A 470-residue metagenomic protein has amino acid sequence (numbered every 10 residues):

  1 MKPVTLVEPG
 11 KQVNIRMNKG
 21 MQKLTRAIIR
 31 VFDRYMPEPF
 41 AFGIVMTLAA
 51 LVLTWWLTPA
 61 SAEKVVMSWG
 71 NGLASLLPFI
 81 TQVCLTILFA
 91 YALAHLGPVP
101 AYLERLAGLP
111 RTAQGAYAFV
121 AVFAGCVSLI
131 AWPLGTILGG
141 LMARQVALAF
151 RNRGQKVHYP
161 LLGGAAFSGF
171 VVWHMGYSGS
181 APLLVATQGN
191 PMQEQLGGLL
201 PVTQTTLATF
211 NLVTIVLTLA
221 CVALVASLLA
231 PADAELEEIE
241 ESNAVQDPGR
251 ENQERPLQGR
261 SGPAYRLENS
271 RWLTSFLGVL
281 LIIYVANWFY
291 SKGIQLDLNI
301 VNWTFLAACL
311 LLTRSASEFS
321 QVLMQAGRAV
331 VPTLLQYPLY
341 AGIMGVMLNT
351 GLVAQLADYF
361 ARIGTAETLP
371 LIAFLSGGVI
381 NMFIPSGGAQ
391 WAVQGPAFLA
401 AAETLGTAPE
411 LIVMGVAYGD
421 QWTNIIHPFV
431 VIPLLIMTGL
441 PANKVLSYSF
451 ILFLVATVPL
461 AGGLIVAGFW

Functional and structural regions predicted by a protein language model:
M1-L85, L207-A220, L224-Q336, I451-T457 (+1 more regions): Hydrophobic transmembrane alpha-helices of multi-pass small-molecule transporters
L24-I28, K64-W69, A94-P110, Q145-K156 (+3 more regions): Flexible loop linkers connecting adjacent transmembrane helices in multi-pass alpha-helical membrane transporters
M36-E38, L73-I80, G108-F119, N152-L161 (+4 more regions): Membrane-interfacial loop-to-helix junctions in multi-pass transporters
P59-N71, Q193-P201, F289-Q295, N349-R362: Membrane-interface helix termini and inter-helical loops of multi-pass transporters
I80-A101, V127, L134, S315: Juxtamembrane transmembrane-helix boundary signature
L109-M142, L334-T350, A361-A400, T404 (+1 more regions): Hydrophobic alpha-helical transmembrane segments of multi-pass integral membrane proteins, predominantly secondary
A113-S128, R153-S178, L196-T203, E367-N381 (+1 more regions): Alpha-helical transmembrane segments of multi-pass membrane proteins
A143-E237, V430-G463: Membrane-core helix-loop-helix motifs of multi-pass transport proteins
